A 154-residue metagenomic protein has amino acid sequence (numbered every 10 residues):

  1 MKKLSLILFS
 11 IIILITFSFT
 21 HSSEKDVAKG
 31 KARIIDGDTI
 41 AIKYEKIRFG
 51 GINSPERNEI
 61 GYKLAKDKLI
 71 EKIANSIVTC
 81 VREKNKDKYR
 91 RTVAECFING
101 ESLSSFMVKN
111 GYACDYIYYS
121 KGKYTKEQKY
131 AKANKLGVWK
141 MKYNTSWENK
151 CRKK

Functional and structural regions predicted by a protein language model:
K2-K154: Small beta-barrel nucleic-acid-binding modules, primarily SNase/OB-fold domains and secondarily Tudor-like barrels
